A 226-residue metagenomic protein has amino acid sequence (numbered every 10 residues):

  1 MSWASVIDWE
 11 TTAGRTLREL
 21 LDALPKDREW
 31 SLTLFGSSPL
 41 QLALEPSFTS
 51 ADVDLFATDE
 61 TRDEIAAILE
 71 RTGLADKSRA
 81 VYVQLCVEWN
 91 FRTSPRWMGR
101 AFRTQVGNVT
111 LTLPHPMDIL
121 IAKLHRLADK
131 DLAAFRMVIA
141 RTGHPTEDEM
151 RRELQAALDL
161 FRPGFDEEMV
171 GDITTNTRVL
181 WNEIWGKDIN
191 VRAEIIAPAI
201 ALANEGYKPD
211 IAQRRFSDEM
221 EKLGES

Functional and structural regions predicted by a protein language model:
M1-S226: Compositionally biased terminal segments of proteins
